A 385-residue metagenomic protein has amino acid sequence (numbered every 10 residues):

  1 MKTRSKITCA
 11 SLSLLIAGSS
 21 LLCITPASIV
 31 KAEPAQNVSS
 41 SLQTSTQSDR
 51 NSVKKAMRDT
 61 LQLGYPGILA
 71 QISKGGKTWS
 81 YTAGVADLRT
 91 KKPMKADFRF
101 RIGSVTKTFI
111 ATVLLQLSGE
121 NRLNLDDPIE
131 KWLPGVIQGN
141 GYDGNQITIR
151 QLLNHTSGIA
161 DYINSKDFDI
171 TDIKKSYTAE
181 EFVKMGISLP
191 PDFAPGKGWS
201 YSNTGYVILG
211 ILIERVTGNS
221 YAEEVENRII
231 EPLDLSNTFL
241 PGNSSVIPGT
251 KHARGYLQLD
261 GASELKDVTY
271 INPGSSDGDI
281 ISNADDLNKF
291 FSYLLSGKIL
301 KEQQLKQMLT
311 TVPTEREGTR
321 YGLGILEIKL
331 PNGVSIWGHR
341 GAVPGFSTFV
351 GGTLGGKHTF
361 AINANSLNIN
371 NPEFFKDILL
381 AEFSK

Functional and structural regions predicted by a protein language model:
K2-S28: Sec-dependent N-terminal signal peptides of Gram-positive bacterial secreted proteins and lipoproteins
V30-A83, L265-K385: Catalytic loop of the DD-peptidase/beta-lactamase superfamily, centered on the K-T-G motif and neighboring
D49, V53, I102, T106 (+6 more regions): Hydrophobic (often cysteine-bearing) scaffold residues that line and stabilize catalytic clefts of nucleotide/cofactor
M57, G76, K107-I110, L114 (+7 more regions): Residue-level preference for non-acidic, small/hydrophobic
G64-P66, T90-Q151, F193-S202, S275: Short active-site loop at a secondary-structure junction that contains or immediately precedes the catalytic residue(s)
K74, V85, S104-T106, G205 (+1 more regions): A mature extracytoplasmic/lumenal domain signature
D87, N140-A342: Short, surface-exposed loop or secondary-structure junction motifs that flank catalytic or metal-binding residues
